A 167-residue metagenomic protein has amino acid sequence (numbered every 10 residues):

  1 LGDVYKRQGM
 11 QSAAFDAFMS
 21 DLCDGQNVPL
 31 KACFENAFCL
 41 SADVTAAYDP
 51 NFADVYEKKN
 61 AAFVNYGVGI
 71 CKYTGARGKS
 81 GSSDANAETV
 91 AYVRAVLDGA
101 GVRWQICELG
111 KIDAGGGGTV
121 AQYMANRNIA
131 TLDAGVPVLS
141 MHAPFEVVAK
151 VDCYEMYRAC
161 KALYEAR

Functional and structural regions predicted by a protein language model:
L1-Y5: Short, small-residue-biased leader/transition segments that mark boundaries at the very start of proteins
K6-R7, N51: A short acidic (Asp/Glu
R7-Q11, C23, Y56, S82 (+1 more regions): Non-transmembrane, aqueous-exposed alpha-helical and coiled segments at domain scale
M10-A17, D84-Y92, G115-G118, V151-R158: Conserved active-site and cofactor/substrate-binding residues in soluble primary-metabolism enzymes
S12-K72: A glycine- and small/hydrophobic-rich beta-loop-beta segment that serves as a flexible "lid/hinge" or phosphate-binding
M19-N27, F34, Y48-D49, R94-L97 (+3 more regions): Structural signal for hydrophobic packing residues in well-ordered secondary-structure cores of soluble enzyme domains
D49-F52, Y56-A143: Active-site-adjacent substrate-binding region of metalloamidase/peptidase-like peptide-processing proteins
V136-R167: His/Asp/Glu-rich mid-to-C-terminal helical/loop segments that flank catalytic regions of hydrolases
